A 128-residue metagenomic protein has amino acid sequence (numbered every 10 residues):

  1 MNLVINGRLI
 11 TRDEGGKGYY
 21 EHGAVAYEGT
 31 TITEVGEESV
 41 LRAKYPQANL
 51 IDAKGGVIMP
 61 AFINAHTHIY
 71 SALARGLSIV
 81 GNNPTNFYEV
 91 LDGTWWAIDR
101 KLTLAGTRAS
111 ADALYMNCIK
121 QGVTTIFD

Functional and structural regions predicted by a protein language model:
M1-K44, V57: N-terminal metal-binding scaffold of metallo-dependent hydrolase/deaminase domains
L3-V4, L50-D52: Conserved beta-strand scaffold positions in the cores of enzyme catalytic domains, especially in NTP/NDP-utilizing
A43-N49, S71: A short, polar/proline- and glycine-enriched secondary-structure boundary/capping micro-motif
G55, H66, G122: Conserved, mostly hydrophobic/aromatic
P60-A72: Histidine-centered catalytic micro-motifs
L73-T107: Active-site gating loops and adjacent loop-to-helix segments of metal-dependent hydrolytic enzymes
A111-D128: Divalent metal-dependent hydrolysis catalytic cores, especially in the metallo-beta-lactamase
